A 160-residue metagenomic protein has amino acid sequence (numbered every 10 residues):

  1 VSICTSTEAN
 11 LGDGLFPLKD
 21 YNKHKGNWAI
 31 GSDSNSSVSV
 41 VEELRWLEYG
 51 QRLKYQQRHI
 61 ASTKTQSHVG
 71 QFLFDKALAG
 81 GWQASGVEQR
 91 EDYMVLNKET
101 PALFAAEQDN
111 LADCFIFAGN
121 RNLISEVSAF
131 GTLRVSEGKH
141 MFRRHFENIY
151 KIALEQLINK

Functional and structural regions predicted by a protein language model:
V1, D33, G131: Residue-level signal for inorganic ion chemistry
S2-C4, G31, L96-N97, S136: Generic beta-strand/beta-sheet core signal
N10-G12: Helical hairpin unit composed of two closely spaced alpha helices linked by a short loop
G14-L15, V41, H140, E147: Conserved strand-to-helix beginnings and helix N-cap segments that scaffold or border functional pockets
L15-K19, D109-A112: Charged helix-capping and loop-helix junction motifs
F16-T100: His/Asp/Glu-enriched, well-ordered alpha-helical/loop segment that forms or immediately abuts the divalent-metal
H68-K160: Active-site microenvironment of metallo-dependent hydrolases
